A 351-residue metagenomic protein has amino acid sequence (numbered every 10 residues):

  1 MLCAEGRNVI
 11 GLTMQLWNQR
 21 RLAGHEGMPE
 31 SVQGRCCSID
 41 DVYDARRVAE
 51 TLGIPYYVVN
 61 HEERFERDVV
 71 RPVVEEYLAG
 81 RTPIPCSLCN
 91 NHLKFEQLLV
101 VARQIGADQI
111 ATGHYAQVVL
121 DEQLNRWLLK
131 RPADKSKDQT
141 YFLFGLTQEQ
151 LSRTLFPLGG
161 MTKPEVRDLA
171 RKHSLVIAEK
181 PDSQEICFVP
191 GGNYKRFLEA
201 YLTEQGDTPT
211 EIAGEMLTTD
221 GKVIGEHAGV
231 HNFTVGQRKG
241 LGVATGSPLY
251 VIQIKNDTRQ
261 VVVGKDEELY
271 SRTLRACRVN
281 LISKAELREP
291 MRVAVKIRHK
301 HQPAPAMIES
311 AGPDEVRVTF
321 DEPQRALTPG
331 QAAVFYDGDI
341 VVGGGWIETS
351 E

Functional and structural regions predicted by a protein language model:
M1-F144, L155, E165-V166: ATP-dependent adenylation/nucleotidyltransferase module used to activate substrates
A111-V118, E122-E351: AMP-forming adenylation/ATP pyrophosphatase catalytic core
